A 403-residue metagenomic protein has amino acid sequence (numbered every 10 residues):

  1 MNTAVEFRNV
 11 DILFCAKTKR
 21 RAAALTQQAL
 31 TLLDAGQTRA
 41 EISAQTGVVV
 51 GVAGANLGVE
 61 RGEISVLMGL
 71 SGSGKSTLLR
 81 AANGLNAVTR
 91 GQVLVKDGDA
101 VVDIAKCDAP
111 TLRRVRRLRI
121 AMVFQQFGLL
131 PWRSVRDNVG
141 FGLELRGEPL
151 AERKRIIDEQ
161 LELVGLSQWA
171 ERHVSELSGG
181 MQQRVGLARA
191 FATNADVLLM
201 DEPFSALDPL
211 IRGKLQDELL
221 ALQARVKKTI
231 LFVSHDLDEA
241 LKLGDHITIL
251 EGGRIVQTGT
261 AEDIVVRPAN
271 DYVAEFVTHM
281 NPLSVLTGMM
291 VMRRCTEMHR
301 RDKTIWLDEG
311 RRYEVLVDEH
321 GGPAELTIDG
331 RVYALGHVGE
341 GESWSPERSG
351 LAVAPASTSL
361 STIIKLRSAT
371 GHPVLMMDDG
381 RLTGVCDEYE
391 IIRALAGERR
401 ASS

Functional and structural regions predicted by a protein language model:
V10, A23-E41, K96-D103, G140 (+2 more regions): Conserved ABC ATPase "signature" region
A44-V49, V101-A121, P268: ABC ATPase NBD coupling module
N83: Helix-to-loop junction immediately C-terminal to a conserved catalytic motif
H173-L177, M181-Q183: Conserved ABC ATPase signature
G252-G253: Conserved ABC ATPase "signature" C-loop
T258-G259, R267, V385: ABC ATPase "signature
R293-G322, L326, G330, R348-D379 (+1 more regions): The conserved cystathionine-beta-synthase
